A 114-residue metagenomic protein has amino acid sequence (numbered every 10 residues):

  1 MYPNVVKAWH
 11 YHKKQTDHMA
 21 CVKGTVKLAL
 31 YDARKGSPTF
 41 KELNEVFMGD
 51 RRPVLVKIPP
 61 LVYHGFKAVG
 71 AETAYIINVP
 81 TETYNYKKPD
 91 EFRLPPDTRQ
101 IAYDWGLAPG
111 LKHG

Functional and structural regions predicted by a protein language model:
M1-L55, V69-G114: Non-catalytic, conserved peripheral segments adjacent to functional cores
P53-G65: Conserved SET/PR-domain catalytic core that frames the SAM/AdoMet-binding pocket
